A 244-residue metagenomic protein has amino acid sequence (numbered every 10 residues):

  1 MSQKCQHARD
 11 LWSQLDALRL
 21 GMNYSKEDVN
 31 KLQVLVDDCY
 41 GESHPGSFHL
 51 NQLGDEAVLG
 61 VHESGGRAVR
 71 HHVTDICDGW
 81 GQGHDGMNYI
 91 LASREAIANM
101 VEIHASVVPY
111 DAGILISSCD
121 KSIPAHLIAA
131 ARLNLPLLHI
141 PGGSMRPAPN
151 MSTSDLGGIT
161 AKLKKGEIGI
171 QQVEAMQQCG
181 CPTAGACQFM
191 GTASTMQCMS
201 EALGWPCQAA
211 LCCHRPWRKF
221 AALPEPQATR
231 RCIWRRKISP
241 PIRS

Functional and structural regions predicted by a protein language model:
M1, L32-Q33, I170-Q171: Short, flexible segments with low predicted structural confidence
M1-D28: N-terminal amphipathic/basic leader segments beginning at the initiator methionine
Q6, Y24, G41-H49, C187 (+1 more regions): A short N-terminal beta->alpha junction/helix N-cap motif
Y24, G66, G204-W205: Short aromatic/hydrophobic-glycine micro-motifs
E27-P141: Long, structured ligand/cofactor-binding scaffold of large enzymes
I90-S244: Active-site cavity-forming subdomains of large catalytic enzyme subunits
